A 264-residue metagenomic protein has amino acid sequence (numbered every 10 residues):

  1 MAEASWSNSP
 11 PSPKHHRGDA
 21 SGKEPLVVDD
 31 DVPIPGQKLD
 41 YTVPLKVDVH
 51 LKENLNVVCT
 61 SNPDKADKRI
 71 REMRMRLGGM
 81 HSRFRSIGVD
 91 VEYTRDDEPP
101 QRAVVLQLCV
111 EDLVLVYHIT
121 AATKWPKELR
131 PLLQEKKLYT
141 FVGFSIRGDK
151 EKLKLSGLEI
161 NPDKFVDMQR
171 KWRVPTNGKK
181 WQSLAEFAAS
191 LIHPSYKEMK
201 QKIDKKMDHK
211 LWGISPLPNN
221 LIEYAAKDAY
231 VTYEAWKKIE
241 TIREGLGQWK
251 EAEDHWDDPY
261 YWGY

Functional and structural regions predicted by a protein language model:
M1-R85, A122, M168, K237 (+1 more regions): N-terminal accessory regions of nucleic-acid-interacting proteins
V58-I70, F84-I87, Y93-K238: Conserved DEDDh/DEDDy metal-dependent 3′-5′ exonuclease domain
E198, I242-G245: Generic macromolecular interface patches on structured domains
